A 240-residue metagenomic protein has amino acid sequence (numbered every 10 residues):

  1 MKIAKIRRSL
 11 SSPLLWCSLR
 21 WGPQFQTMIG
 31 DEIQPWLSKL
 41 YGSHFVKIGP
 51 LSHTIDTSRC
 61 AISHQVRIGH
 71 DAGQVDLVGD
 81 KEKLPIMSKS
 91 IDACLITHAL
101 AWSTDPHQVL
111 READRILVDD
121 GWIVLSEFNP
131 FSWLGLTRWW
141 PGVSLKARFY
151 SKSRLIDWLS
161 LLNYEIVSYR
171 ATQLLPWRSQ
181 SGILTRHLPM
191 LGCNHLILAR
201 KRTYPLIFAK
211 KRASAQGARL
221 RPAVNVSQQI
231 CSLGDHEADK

Functional and structural regions predicted by a protein language model:
M1-S38: Class I SAM-dependent methyltransferase Rossmann-like catalytic core, especially the SAM/SAH-binding loop
D31-L84: Class I SAM-dependent methyltransferase SAM/SAH-binding core
E82-C94: A short acidic, Gly/Pro-enriched loop at the edge of an enzyme's catalytic core that lines a small-molecule cofactor
D92-H107: A short SAM/SAH-binding and catalytic strip from SAM-dependent methyltransferases
H107-W122: A short glycine-rich, Lys/Arg-flanked "PGG" loop and its adjoining helix->strand segment in the class I
N129-K146: Short, glycine-/aromatic-enriched active-site segment of Class I SAM-dependent methyltransferases
K146-R170: Short alpha-helix
L184-R186, M190-K240: C-terminal lobe and adjacent flexible extensions of AdoMet/dcAdoMet transferase-like proteins
